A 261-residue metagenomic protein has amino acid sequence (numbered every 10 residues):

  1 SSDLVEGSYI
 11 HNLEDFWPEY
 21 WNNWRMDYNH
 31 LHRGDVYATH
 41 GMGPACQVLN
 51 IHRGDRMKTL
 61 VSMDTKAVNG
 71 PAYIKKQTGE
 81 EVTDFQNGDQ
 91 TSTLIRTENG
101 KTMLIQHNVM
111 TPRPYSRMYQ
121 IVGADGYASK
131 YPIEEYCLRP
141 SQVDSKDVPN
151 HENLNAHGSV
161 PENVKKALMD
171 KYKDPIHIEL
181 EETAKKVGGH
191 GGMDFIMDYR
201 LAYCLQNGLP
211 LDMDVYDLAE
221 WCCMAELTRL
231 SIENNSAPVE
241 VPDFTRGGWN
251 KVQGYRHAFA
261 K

Functional and structural regions predicted by a protein language model:
S2-F85: Predominantly a Rossmann-like dinucleotide-binding segment in NAD(P)-dependent oxidoreductases
D15-Y20, P71-K75, R117-M118, P132-E134 (+1 more regions): Short aromatic-enriched loop/helix-cap "lid" or pocket-rim segments at secondary-structure transitions that line
G41, C46, P114-G123, Y127-P132 (+1 more regions): C-terminal helical cap and adjacent loop that interface with cofactors, partners, or active-site loops
H52-L60, T102-I105, A128-Y131, P210-D212 (+1 more regions): Acidic/polar loop patches that form or flank catalytic/metal-binding clefts of enzymes that bind anionic ligands
N87-D89, R113-Y115: Residues that act as N-cap/strand-start positions at coil-to-secondary-structure junctions
G88, T93-N99, I121-G123: Active-site beta-strand termini and strand-to-loop segments that position acidic
